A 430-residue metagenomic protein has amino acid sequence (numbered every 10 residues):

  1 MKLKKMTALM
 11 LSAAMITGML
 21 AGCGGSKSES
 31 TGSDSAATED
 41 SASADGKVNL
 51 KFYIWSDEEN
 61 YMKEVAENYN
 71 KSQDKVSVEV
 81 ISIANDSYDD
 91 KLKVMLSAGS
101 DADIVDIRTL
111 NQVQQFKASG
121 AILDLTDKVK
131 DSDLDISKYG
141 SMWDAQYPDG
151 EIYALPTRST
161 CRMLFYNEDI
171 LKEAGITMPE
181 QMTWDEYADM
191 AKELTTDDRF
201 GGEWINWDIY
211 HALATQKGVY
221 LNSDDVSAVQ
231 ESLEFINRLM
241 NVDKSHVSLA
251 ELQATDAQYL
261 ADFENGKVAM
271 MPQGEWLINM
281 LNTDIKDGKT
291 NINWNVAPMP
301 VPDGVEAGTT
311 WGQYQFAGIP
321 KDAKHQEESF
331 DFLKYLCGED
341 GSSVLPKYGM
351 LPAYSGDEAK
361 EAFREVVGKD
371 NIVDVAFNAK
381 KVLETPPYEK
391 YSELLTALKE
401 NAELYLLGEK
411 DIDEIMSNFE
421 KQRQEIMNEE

Functional and structural regions predicted by a protein language model:
M1-L50, K71, S417, K421-E430: Short, low-complexity disordered leader/linker segments with a strong preference for bacterial N-terminal type II
E67, K71-S72, S77-E79, A174 (+2 more regions): Extracytoplasmic/periplasmic substrate-recognition and gating elements
N68, S72-K138, E173-G175, K267-M270 (+3 more regions): Extracytoplasmic "Venus flytrap"/periplasmic binding protein-like
K71, V129-K130, Q146-I209, V219-E251 (+4 more regions): Helix-loop-helix "hinge/cap" segment bordering the ligand-binding cleft or interdomain interface
M95, D103, S132-I170, D198-G201 (+2 more regions): A structural signal for short loop-to-beta-strand junctions that line the ligand-binding cleft of periplasmic/secreted
R108-C161, D185, N291-A297, E365-V367: Hinge/lid segment of periplasmic solute-binding proteins
V219-N293, A297-M299, E327, E339 (+1 more regions): Extracytoplasmic ligand-binding clamshell segments of periplasmic binding protein
A297, P346-E400, L404, E429: Long, aromatic- and glycine/proline-rich binding clefts that accommodate carbohydrate-like moieties
